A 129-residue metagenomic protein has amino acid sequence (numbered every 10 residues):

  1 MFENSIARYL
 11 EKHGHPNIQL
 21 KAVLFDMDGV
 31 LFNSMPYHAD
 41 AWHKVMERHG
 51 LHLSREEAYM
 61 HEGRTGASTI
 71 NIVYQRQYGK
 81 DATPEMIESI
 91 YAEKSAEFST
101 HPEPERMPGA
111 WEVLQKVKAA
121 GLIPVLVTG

Functional and structural regions predicted by a protein language model:
F2-E57: Active-site neighborhood of HAD-like aspartate-dependent phosphohydrolases
L10-G14, Q19, S99-G129: Short, acidic loop-to-helix structural element flanking the phosphoryl-transfer center in phosphate-processing enzymes
F25, G63, G129: Conserved strand-loop elements at the edges of beta-sheets that form or border functional pockets
N33-S34, E62, L126-V127: Small/polar loops that bind or transfer phosphate-bearing groups
S34, E57-A58, M86, P102: Conserved acidic
D40, V45-Y78, T100: Alpha-helical substrate-recognition element adjacent to the catalytic core
L53, D81-A82, P124: Residue-level detector of short coil/turn "hinge" positions at structural boundaries
G63-F98, P108-W111, K116-A119: A metal-dependent, Asp-based hydrolase signature
